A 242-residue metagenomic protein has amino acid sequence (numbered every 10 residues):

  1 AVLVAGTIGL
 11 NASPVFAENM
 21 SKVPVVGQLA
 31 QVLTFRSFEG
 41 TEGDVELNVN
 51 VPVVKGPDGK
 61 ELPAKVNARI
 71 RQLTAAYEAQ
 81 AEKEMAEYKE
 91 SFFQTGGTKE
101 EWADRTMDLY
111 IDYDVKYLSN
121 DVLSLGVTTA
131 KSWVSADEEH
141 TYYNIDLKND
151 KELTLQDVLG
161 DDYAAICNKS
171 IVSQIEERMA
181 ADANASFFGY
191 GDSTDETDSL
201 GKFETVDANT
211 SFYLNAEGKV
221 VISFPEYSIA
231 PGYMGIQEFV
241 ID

Functional and structural regions predicted by a protein language model:
T7-D242: Compositionally biased intrinsically disordered regions enriched in Thr/Gly
